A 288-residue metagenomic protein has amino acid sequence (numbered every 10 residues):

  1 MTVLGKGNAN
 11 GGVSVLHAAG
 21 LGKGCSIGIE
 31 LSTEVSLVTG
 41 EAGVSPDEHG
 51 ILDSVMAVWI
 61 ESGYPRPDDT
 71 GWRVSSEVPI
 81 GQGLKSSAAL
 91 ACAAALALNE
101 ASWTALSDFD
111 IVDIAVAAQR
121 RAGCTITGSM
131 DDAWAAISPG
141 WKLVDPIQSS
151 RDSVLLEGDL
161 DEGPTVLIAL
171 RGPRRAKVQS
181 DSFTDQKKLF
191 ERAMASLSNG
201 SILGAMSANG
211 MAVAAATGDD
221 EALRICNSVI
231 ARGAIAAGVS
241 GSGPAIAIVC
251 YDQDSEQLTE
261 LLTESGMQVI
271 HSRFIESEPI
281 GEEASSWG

Functional and structural regions predicted by a protein language model:
M1-Q82, L261, E276-S277, G281-G288: ATP-binding N-lobe of GHMP and related small-molecule kinases
L4, K23-S26, R121-T125, D131-W134 (+2 more regions): A generic local secondary-structure boundary/capping motif
L4-G5, D152-G288: C-terminal nucleotide
A57, A93-A101, A195, M211: Short glycine/serine- and small hydrophobic-enriched flexible loop segments
P65-D69, L98-I114, Q257-L262: Phosphate-handling active-site elements
L84-D108, I137-P139: DPxDG-like acidic metal-binding loop motif
F109-V154: Alpha/beta catalytic cores of group-transfer enzymes, especially the acyltransferase/condensing modules of polyketide
